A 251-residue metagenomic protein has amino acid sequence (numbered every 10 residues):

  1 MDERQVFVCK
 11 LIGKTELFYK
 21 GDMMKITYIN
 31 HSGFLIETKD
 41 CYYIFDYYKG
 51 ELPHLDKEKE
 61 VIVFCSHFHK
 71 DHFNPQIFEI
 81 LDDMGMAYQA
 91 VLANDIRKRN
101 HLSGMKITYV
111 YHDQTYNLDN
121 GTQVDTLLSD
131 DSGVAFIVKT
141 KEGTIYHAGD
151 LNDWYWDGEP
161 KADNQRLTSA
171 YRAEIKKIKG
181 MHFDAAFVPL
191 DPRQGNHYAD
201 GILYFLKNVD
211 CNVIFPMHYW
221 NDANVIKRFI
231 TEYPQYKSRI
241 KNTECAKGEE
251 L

Functional and structural regions predicted by a protein language model:
Y19-E58, K106-H182, E244-L251: Core dinuclear metal-dependent hydrolase active-site scaffold
M24-H31, N100-Y116, Y198-L251: Binuclear metal-ion centers of metallo-dependent hydrolases, dominated by the metallo-beta-lactamase
K25-Y28, Y42-D46, V63, M86-D95 (+2 more regions): Short, hydrophobic beta-strand segments that form beta-sheet elements in well-ordered domains
I44-F45, F64, I145-A148, F187 (+1 more regions): Structural motif
K49-I96, K176-F187: Active-site metal-binding motif and surrounding structural segment of the metallo-beta-lactamase
G50-P53, H69-F73, I96-N100, S132-V134 (+3 more regions): Active-site environment of divalent metal-dependent phosphoester hydrolases
A170-K176, G195-Y204: A short, acidic, amphipathic alpha-helical segment used as a generic capping/interface helix at domain edges
